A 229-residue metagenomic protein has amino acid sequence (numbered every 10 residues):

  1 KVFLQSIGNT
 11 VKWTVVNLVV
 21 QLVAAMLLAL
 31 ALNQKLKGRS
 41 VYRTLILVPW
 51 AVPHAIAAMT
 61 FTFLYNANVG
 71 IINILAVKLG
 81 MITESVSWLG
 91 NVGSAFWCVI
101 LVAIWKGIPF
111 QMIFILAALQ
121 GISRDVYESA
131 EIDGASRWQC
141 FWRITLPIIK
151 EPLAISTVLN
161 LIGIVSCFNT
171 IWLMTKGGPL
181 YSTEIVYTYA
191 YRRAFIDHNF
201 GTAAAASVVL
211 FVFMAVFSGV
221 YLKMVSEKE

Functional and structural regions predicted by a protein language model:
K1-E229: A structural signal for multi-pass alpha-helical bundles of membrane permease subunits that mediate small-molecule
